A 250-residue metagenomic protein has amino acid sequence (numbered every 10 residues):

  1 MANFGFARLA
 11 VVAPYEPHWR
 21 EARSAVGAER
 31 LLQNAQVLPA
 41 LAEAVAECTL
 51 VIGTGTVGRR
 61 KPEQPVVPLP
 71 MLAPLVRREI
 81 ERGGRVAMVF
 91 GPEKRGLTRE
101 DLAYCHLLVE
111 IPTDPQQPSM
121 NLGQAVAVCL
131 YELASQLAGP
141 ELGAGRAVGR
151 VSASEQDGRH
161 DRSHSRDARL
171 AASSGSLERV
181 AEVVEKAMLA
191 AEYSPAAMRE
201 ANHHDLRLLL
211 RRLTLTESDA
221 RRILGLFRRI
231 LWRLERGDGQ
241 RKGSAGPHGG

Functional and structural regions predicted by a protein language model:
A2-G250: Post-transcriptional modification and biogenesis factors for structured RNAs of the translation apparatus
